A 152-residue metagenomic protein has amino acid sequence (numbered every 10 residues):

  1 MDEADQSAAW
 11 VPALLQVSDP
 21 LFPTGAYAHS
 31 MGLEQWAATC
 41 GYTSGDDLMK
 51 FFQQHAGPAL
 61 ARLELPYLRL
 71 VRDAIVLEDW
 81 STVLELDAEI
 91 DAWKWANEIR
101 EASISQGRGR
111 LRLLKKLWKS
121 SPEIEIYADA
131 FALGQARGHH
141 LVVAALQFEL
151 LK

Functional and structural regions predicted by a protein language model:
M1-P12: Charged, compositionally biased N-terminal leader segments and the immediate start of the first structured element
Q6, Q16, Q35, Q53-Q54 (+3 more regions): Residue-identity detector for glutamine
W10, L14-W80: Glycine/small-residue-rich interface belts in oligomeric ring/scaffold proteins and their assembly partners
L65, L70, L77-L150: Internal, conserved structured core segments that host functional sites
